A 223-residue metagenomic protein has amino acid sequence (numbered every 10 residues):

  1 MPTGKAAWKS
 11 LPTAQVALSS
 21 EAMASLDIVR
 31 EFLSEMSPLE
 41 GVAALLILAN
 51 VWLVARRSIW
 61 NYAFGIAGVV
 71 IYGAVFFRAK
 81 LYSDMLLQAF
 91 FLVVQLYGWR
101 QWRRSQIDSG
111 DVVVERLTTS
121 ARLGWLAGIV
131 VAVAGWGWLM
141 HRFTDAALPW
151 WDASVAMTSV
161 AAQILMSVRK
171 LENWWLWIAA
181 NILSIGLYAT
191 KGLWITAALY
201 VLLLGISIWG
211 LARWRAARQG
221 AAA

Functional and structural regions predicted by a protein language model:
K5-P38: Short, strongly hydrophobic alpha-helical membrane anchors
V29-V42, D84-V93, D145-V155: Structural signature of hydrophobic alpha-helical transmembrane segments
I47-L48, R122-L139, L204-S207: Hydrophobic core of alpha-helical transmembrane segments in multi-pass integral membrane proteins
W52-A63, I164-L176: Membrane-helix interface "capping/anchor" motifs
F77-D84, L139-A147, S167-L171, T190-W194: Membrane-interface helix caps and helix-loop-helix hairpins in membrane proteins
F90-I107: Membrane-water interface of transmembrane alpha-helices
R103-Q106, L211-A223: Membrane-interface capping segments at transmembrane-helix boundaries
S109-G124: Juxtamembrane helix-capping/reentrant segments at transmembrane boundaries
